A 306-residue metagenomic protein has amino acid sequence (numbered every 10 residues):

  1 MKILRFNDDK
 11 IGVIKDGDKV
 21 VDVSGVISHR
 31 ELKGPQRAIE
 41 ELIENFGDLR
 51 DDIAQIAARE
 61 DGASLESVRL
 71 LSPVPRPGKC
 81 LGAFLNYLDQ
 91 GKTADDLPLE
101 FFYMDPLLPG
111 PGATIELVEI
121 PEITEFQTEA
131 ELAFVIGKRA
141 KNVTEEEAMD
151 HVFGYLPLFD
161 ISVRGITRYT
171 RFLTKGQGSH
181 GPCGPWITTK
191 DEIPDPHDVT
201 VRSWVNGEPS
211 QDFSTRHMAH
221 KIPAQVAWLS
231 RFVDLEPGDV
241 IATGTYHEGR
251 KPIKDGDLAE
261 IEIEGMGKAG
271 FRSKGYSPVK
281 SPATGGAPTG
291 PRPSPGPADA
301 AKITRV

Functional and structural regions predicted by a protein language model:
M1-P98, E260-E262, K280-V306: N-terminal non-catalytic cap/leader segment that marks the start of a structured domain
D9-K10, Y87-L88, R139-K141, H247-R250 (+1 more regions): Short, charged beta-turn/beta-strand-edge "cap" motif at the junction between a beta-strand and an adjacent loop
L71, P77-V226, F232, G270 (+3 more regions): Glycine-enriched loop-and-adjacent helix/strand subsegments that border the catalytic/binding cleft of enzyme cores
N206-G207, T243-G244, E264: Short strand-turn-strand beta-turns centered on an Asx-Gly dipeptide
Q225-L229, T243-E248: Short alpha-helix capping/helix-loop boundary micro-motifs
